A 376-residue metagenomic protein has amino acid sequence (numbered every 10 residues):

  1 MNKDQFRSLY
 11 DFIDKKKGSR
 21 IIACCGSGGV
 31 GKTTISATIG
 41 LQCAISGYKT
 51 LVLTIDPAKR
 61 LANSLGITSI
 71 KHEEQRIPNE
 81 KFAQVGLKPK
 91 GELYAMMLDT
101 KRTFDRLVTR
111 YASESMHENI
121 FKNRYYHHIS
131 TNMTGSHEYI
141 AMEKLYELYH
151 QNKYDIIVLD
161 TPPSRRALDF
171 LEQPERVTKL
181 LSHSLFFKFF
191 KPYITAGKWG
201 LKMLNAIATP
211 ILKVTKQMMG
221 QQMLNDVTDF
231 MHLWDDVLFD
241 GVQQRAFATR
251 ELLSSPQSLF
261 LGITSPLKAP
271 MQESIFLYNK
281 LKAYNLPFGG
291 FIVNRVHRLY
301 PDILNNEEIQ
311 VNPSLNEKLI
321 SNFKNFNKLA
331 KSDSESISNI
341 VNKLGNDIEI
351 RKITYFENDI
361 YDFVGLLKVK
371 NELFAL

Functional and structural regions predicted by a protein language model:
N2-A23, V30, I35, I39-D240: Nucleotide-state-sensitive switch-loop elements of NTP-binding domains
N2-K16, K216-H232, Q243-L376: C-terminal lobe/tail of nucleotide-utilizing enzymes
C25-S27, L53-I55, P162, L261-S265 (+1 more regions): Generic beta-strand/beta-sheet core signal
